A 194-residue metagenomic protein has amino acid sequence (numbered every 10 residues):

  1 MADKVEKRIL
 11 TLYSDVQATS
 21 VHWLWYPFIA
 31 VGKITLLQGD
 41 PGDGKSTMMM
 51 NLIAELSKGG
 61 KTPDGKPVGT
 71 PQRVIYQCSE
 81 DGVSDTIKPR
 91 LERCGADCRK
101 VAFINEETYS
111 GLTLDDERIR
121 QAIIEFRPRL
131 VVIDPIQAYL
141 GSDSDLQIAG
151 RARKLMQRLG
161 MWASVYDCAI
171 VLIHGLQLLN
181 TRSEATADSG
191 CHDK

Functional and structural regions predicted by a protein language model:
M1, Q121, E184-T186: Residue-level detector of intrinsically disordered, flexible termini and proteolytic processing junctions
D3-K4, L10-Y13, T19-S20, L24-Y26 (+3 more regions): Conserved inter-motif catalytic segment of the P-loop NTP-binding fold
V16-Q17, V21, S183, A187: Short, functionally important structural connectors and interaction interfaces within domains
L36, G42, S46-T47, Q77 (+2 more regions): Phosphate-binding/switch region of NTP-binding enzymes
M48, L52: Hydrophobic positions on the alpha1 helix immediately C-terminal to the Walker A/P-loop
S57: Gly/Ala-rich phosphate-binding loop of Rossmann-like dinucleotide-binding domains, activating on the conserved
